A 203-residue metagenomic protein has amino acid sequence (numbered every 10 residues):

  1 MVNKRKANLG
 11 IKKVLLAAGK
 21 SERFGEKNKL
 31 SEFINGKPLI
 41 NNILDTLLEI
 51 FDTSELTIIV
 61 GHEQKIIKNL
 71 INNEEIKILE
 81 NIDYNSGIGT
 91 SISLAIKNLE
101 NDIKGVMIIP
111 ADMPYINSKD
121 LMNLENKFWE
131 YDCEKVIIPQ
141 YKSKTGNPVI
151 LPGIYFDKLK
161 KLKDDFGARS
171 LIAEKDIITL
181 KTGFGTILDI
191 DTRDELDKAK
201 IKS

Functional and structural regions predicted by a protein language model:
V2-I11, D157, K161-S203: Conserved alpha/beta core of the MobA/IspD/sugar-nucleotide pyrophosphorylase nucleotidyltransferase superfamily
L9-V60, K65: N-terminal glycine-rich phosphate-binding loop and ensuing alpha1 helix
E26-K29, I34-P38, H62, I82-T90 (+4 more regions): Residues at secondary-structure transition points
K27, N72-E75, A173-K175: Short, structured coil segments at secondary-structure junctions
L30, E55, K77, D176-I178 (+1 more regions): Conserved beta-strand segments of alpha/beta enzyme cores
N42-G105: Conserved N-terminal catalytic core of the sugar/cofactor nucleotidyltransferase
N85-L151, D157: Conserved beta-loop-beta/alpha segment of the NTase-like Rossmann-fold superfamily that binds/positions NTPs
